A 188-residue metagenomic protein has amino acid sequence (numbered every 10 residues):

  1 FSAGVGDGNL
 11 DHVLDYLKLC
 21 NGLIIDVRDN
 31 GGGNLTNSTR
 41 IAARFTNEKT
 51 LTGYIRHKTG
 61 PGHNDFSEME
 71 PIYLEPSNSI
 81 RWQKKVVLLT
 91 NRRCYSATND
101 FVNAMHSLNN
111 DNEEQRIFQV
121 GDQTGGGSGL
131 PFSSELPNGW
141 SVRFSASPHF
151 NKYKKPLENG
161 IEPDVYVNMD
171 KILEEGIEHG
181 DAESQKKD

Functional and structural regions predicted by a protein language model:
F1-D7: STAS-typified acidic loop motif
G8-H12, T36-R40, R44, S96-D100 (+3 more regions): Extracytoplasmic/secreted proteins, especially bacterial periplasmic and envelope-associated proteins
Y16-G32, L88-L89: Short acidic catalytic loops
L19-I24, E48-T52, W82-K85, N112-F118: Loop/turn elements at helix/coil->beta-strand transitions in domains of secreted/extracellular proteins
L23, Y95, N109-G127: Short, well-structured beta-strand/strand-turn elements
G32-K85, S133, F150, P156-G160: Gly/Ser/Thr-rich loop/hinge elements
G125-L136: Beta-rich nucleic-acid/ligand-interaction surfaces
E158-D188: Low-complexity, Gly/Ser/Thr/Pro-rich intrinsically disordered linker/tail segments
